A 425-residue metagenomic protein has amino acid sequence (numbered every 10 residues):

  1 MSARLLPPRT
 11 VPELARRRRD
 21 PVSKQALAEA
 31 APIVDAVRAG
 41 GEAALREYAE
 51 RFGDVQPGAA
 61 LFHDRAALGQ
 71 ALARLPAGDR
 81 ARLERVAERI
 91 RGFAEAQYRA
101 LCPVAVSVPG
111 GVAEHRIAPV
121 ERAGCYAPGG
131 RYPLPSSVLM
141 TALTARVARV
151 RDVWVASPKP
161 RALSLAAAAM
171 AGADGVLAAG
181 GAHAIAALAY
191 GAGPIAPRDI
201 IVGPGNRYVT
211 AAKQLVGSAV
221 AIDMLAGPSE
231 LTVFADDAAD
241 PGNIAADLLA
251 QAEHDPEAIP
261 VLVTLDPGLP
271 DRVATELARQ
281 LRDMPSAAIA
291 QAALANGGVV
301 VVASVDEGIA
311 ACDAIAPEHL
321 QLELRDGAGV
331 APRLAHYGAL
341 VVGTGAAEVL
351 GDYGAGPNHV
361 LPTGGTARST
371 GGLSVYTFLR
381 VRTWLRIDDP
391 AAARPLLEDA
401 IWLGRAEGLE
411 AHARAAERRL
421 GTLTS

Functional and structural regions predicted by a protein language model:
M1-E121: N-terminal Rossmann-like NAD(P)+-binding subdomain of aldehyde/semialdehyde dehydrogenases
M1-T10, G175-G180, V299-S304: Short acidic-hydrophobic, aromatic-tinged amphipathic segments that line or gate anion-handling sites
V104-A167: Conserved small-residue-rich beta-alpha loop and adjacent elements that most often cradle the phosphate/pyrophosphate
M140-R151, A169-A171, A189-I195, K213-L215 (+1 more regions): Alpha-helix C-terminal capping segments
G172-V261: Conserved NAD(P)+-binding/catalytic subdomain of aldehyde/semialdehyde dehydrogenases
A250, H254, L262-Y337: A glycine- and small/hydrophobic-rich beta-loop-beta segment that serves as a flexible "lid/hinge" or phosphate-binding
D313-S425: C-terminal core of ALDH-fold dehydrogenases
